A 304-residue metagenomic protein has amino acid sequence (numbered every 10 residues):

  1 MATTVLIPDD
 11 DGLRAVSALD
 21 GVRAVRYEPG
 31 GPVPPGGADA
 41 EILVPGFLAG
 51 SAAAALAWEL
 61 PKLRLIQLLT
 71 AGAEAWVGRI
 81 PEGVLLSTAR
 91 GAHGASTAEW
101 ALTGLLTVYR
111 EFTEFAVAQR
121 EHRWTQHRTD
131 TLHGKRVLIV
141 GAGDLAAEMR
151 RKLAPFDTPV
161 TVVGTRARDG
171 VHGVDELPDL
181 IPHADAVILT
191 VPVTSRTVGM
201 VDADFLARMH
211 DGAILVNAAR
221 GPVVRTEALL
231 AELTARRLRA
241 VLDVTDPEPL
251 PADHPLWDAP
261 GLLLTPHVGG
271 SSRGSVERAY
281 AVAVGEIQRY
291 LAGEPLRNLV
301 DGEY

Functional and structural regions predicted by a protein language model:
M1-P45: N-terminal glycine-/charge-rich "phosphate-binding" loop or analogous flexible N-terminal tail
E41-A116: Phosphate/diphosphate ligand-binding glycine-rich loop within oxidoreductases
A54-K62, G78-E82, F205-D211, E232-R236 (+1 more regions): Short, conserved loop/helix-junction motifs that constitute active-site signature segments in enzyme catalytic cores
S87-A92, S96-W100, E248-Y304: C-terminal helix-to-coil terminal segments
W100, G104-R128, V276-R278, V282 (+1 more regions): A charged, well-structured terminal subsegment
F115-E148, D175: Glycine-rich NAD(P)-binding loop of Rossmann-like domains
P155-G170: NAD(P)-binding Rossmann-fold cofactor-contacting core
R166-P255: Rossmann-like adenosine-cofactor binding region
